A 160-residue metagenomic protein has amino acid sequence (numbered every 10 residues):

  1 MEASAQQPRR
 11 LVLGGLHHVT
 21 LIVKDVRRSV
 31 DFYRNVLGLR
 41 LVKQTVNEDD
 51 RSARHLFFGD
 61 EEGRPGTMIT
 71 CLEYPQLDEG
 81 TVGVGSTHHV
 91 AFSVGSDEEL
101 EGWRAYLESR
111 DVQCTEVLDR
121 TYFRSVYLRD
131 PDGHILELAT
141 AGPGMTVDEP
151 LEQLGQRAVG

Functional and structural regions predicted by a protein language model:
E2-A3, L13-G14, V23-R27, E48 (+3 more regions): Vicinal oxygen chelate
A5-P8, P75-T81: Short beta-strand/turn micro-motifs at beta-sheet edges
Q6, G14-L21, L39-R40: The feature marks the first
L16, L39, L56, G66-I69 (+2 more regions): Short, structured motif recognition centered on aromatic/hydrophobic residues
I22-P65, D119: Core segments of cupin and vicinal oxygen chelate
D60-G63, P75, G95, P131: Short loop segments at secondary-structure junctions
T67-E73, A141-L151: Short, basic, helix/turn surface patches
E73-Y74, L118: A conserved beta-strand-loop-helix scaffold within acyl/acetyltransferase catalytic domains
